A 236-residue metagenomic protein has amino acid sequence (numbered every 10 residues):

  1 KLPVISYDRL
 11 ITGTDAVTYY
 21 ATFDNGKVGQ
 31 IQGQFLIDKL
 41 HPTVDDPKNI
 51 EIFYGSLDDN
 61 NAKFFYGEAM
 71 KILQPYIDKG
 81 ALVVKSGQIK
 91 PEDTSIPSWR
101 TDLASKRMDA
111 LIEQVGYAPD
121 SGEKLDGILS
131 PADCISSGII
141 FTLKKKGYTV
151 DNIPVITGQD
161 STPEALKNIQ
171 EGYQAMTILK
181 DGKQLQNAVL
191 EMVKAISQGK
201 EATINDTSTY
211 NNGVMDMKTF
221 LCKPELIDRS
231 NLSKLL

Functional and structural regions predicted by a protein language model:
K1-L236: A residue-level marker of the well-folded mature domains of exported/periplasmic proteins
